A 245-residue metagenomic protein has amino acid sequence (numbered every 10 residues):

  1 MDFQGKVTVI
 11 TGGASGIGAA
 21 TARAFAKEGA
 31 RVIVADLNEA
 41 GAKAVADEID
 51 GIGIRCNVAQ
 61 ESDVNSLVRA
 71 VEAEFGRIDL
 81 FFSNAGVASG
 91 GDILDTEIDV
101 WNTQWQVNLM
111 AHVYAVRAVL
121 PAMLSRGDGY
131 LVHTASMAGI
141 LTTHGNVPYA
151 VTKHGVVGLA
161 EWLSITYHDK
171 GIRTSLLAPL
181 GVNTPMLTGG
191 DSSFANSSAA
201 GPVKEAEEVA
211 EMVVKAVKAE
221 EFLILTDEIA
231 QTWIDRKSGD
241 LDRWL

Functional and structural regions predicted by a protein language model:
D2-R31: Canonical Rossmann dinucleotide-binding motif of NAD(H)/NADP(H)-dependent dehydrogenases/reductases, specifically
E39-A40, C56-S66, I98: The beta1-alpha1 cofactor-binding region of Rossmann-like NAD(H)/NADP(H)-dependent oxidoreductases
D92-I93, E97-W105: Substrate-binding pocket helix/loop in short-chain dehydrogenase/reductase
L94, T143-V147: Active-site loop immediately N-terminal to the catalytic Tyr-X3-Lys motif of short-chain dehydrogenase/reductase
V116, T152: Active-site helix of classical SDR
S136: Residue(s) in the substrate-gating loop at a strand-loop-helix junction that position the organic substrate next
I165-E228: SDR active-site lid
